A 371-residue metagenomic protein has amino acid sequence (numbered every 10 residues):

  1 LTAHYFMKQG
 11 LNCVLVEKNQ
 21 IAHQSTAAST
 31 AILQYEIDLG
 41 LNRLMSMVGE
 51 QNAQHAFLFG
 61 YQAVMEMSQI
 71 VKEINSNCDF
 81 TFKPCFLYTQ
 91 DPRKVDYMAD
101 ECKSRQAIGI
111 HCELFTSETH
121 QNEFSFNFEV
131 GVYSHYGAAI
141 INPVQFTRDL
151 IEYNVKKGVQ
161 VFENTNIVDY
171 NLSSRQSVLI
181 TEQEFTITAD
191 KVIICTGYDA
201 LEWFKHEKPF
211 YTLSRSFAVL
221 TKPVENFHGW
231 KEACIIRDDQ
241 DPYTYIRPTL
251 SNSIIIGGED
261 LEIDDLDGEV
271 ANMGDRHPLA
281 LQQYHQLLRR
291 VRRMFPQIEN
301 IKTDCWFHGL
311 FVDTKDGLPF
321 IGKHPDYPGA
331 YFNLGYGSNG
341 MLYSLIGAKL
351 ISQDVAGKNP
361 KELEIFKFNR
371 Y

Functional and structural regions predicted by a protein language model:
M7-A28: Glycine-rich FAD pyrophosphate-binding loop
A27-T30, A138, R237, D241-Y243 (+3 more regions): Glycine-rich phosphate/pyrophosphate-binding beta-alpha loops
T30-L33, D38, K83-Y88, K208-E232 (+1 more regions): Central beta-strand plus flanking loop segment that forms part of the substrate or channel wall within the catalytic
E36-S117: Dinucleotide-binding Rossmann-like beta1-alpha1 core, especially the glycine-rich loop that anchors the ADP
L58-Y61, Y88-Y97, Y133-Y153, F162 (+2 more regions): Short beta-strand to alpha-helix junction loop
D96-Y97, K103-I108, F128-K191, C195: Helical element adjacent to the flavin cofactor pocket in flavoenzyme catalytic cores
D169-I255: Flavin-dependent oxidoreductases
H285-Y371: C-terminal catalytic lobe of FAD-dependent flavoproteins
